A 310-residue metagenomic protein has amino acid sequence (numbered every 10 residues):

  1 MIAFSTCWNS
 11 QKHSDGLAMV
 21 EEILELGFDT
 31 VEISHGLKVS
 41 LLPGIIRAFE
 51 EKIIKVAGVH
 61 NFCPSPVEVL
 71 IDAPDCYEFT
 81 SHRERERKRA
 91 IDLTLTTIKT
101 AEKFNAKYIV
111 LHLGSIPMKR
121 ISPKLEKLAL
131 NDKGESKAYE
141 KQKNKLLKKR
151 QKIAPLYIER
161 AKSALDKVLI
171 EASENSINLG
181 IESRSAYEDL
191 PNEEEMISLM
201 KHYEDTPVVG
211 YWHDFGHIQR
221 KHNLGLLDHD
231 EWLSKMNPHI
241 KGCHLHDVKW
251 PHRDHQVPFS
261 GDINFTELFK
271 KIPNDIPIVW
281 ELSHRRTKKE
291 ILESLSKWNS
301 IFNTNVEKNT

Functional and structural regions predicted by a protein language model:
M1-L24, V39, E50-K52, T96-V110 (+2 more regions): Histidine-acidic metal/acid-base catalytic patches
C7-Q11, H60-V67, G114-I116: Short glycine-enriched loops at secondary-structure junctions
V20-L41, I71: N-terminal substrate-binding region of glycoside hydrolase catalytic domains
D29-H35, G180-E182, W280: Short catalytic-loop micro-motif centered on adjacent basic/acidic residues
D29-T30, K55, K107, N178 (+1 more regions): Residue-level detector of anion-binding/catalytic polar loops
I33-K55, K119-R120: Glycine-rich, proline-tolerant flexible connector loops at the mouths of alpha/beta enzymes
G36, F62-P64, G114, V248 (+1 more regions): Flexible loop residues that form catalytic and substrate-binding hotspots at small-molecule/glycan-binding clefts
F79-G210: Active-site acidic/histidine proton-transfer and metal-coordination neighborhood in alpha/beta enzyme cores
